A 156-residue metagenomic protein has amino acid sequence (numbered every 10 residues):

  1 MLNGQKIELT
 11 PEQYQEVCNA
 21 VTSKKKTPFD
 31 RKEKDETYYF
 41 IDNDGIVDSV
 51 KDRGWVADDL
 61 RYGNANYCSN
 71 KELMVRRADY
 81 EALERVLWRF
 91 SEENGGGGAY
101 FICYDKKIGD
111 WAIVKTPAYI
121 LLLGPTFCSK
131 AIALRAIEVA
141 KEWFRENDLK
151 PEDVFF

Functional and structural regions predicted by a protein language model:
M1-F156: Structural boundary micro-motifs
